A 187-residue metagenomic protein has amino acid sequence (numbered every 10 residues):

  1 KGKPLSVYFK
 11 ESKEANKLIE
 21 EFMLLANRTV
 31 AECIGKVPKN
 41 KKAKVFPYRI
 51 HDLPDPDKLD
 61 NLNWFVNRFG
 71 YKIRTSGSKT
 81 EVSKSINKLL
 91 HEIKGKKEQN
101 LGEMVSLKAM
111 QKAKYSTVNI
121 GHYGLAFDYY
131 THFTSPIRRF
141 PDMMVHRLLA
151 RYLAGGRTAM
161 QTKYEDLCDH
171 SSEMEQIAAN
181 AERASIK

Functional and structural regions predicted by a protein language model:
K1-K187: Append "with occasional cross-activation on large, charged helical scaffolds in nucleic-acid assemblies
